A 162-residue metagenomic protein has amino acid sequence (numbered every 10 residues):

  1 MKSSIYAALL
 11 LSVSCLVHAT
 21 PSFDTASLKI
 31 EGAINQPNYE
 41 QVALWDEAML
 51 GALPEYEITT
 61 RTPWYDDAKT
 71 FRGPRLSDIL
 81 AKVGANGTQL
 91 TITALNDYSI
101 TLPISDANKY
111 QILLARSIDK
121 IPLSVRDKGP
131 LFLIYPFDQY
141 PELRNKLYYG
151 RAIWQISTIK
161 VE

Functional and structural regions predicted by a protein language model:
K2-L10: Sec-dependent signal peptide recognition, specifically the positively charged N-region followed immediately by
S14-A19: N-terminal signal peptide c-region/cleavage motif recognized by signal peptidases
T20-E162: N-terminal intrinsically disordered, low-complexity segments enriched in P/E/S/T
